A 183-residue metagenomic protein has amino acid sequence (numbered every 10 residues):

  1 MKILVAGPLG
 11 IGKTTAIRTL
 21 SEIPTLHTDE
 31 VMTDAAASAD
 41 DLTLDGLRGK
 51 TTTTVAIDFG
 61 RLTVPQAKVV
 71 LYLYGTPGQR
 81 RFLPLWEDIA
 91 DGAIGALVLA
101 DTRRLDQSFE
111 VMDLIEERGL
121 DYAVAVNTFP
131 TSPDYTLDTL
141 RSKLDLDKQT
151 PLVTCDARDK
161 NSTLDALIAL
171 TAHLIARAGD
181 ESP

Functional and structural regions predicted by a protein language model:
M1-L47, L62-P65, V70-Y72: Conserved G1/Walker A P-loop phosphate-binding module
L4, A123-V124, V153: A structural signal for isolated positions on well-ordered beta-strands in alpha/beta enzyme cores
A6, V64, T76-P77, R103 (+1 more regions): A short hydrophobic beta-strand->loop->alpha-helix junction that borders the nucleotide-binding pocket of P-loop NTPases
T54, T63-Q66, E87-G92, L114-G119 (+1 more regions): Conserved catalytic network of the ASCE P-loop NTPase/AAA+ motor domain
Q66-P84: Switch II (G3) loop of P-loop NTPases
L99-Q149: Conserved C-terminal guanine-recognition region of P-loop GTPase G domains, centered on the G4
F129-P183: Canonical P-loop GTPase G-domain recognition
